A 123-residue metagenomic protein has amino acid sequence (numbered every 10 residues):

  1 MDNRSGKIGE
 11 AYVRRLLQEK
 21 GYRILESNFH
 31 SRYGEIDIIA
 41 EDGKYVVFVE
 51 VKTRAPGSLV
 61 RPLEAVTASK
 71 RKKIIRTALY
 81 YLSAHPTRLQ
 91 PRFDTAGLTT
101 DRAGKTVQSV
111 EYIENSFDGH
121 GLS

Functional and structural regions predicted by a protein language model:
M1-S27: Acidic-basic catalytic patches of nuclease active cores, encompassing PD-(D/E)XK and other metal-cofactor nuclease
N3, K7, V60-A65: Active-site oxyanion-binding pockets that recognize sulfate/phosphate
L17, I36-G57, V66, I74: Conserved catalytic cores of phosphodiester-cleaving nucleases, focusing on short active-site segments
R23, V46, Q90: Hydrophobic "anchor" residues on beta-strands that sit immediately upstream of conserved functional sites
S31-G34: Short acidic/glycine-enriched loop/turn segments that link adjacent beta-strands
P62-P91: Mid-chain, well-packed structural core segment of small domains
A84-S123: Domain-level recognition of nuclease-like catalytic cores that cleave nucleotide substrates
